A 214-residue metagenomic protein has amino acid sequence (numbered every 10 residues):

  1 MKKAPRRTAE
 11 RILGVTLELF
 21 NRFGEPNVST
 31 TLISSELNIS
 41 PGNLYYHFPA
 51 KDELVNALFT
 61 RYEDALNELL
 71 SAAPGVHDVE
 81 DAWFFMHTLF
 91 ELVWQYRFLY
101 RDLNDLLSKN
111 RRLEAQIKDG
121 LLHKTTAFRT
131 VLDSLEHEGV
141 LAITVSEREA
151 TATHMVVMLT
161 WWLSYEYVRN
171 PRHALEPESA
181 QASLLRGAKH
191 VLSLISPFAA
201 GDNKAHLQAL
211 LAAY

Functional and structural regions predicted by a protein language model:
M1-A9: Short, Lys/Arg-enriched anionic-surface-contact patches
K2, S164-Y214: C-terminal peripheral helix-coil segments that are non-catalytic and often amphipathic
T8-V15, T151: N-terminal positioning helix adjacent to the helix-turn-helix/winged-helix DNA-binding module
R11, L19-E53, A57: Helix-turn-helix
T60-L66: Short, basic, alpha-helical segments at the C-terminal edge of helix-turn-helix-like DNA-binding modules
S71-F98, A152: Hydrophobic alpha-helical connector segments
V93-A115, R129-D133: Amphipathic alpha-helical segments used for helix-helix packing
R112-E138, E149-S164, A182-L194: Amphipathic alpha-helical packing segments from all-alpha helical-bundle domains
